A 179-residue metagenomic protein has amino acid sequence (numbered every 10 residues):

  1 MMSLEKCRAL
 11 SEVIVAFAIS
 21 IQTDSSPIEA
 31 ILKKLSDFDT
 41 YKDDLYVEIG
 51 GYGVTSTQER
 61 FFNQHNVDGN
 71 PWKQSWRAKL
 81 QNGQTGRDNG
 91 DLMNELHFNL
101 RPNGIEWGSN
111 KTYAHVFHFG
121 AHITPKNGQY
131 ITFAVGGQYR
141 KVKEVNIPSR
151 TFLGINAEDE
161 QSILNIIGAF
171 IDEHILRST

Functional and structural regions predicted by a protein language model:
M1-T179: Short, Lys/Arg-rich flexible segments
